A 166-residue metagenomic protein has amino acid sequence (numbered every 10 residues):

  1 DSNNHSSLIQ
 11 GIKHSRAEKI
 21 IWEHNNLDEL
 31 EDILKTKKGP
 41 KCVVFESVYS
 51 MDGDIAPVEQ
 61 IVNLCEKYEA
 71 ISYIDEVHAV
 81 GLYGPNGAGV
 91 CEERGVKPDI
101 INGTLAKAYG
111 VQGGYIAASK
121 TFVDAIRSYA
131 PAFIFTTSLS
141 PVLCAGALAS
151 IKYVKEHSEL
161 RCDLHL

Functional and structural regions predicted by a protein language model:
D1-S6: Conserved PLP-anchoring active-site segment centered on the Schiff-base-forming lysine
S7-S15: Active-site-proximal loop->helix
K13, E31, S150-Y153: Ferredoxin-like alpha/beta domains used as RNA- or RNAP-binding modules
S15-E18, G39, I61, G89-E93 (+1 more regions): Short, hinge-like loop/turn segments at secondary-structure boundaries
E18-I21, I101: Conserved beta-strand scaffold positions in the cores of enzyme catalytic domains, especially in NTP/NDP-utilizing
I20-I74: Active-site phosphate-binding strand-loop segment of PLP-dependent enzymes
Y68-I71, H78, Y83-L166: Active-site C-terminal subdomain of aminotransferase-like
